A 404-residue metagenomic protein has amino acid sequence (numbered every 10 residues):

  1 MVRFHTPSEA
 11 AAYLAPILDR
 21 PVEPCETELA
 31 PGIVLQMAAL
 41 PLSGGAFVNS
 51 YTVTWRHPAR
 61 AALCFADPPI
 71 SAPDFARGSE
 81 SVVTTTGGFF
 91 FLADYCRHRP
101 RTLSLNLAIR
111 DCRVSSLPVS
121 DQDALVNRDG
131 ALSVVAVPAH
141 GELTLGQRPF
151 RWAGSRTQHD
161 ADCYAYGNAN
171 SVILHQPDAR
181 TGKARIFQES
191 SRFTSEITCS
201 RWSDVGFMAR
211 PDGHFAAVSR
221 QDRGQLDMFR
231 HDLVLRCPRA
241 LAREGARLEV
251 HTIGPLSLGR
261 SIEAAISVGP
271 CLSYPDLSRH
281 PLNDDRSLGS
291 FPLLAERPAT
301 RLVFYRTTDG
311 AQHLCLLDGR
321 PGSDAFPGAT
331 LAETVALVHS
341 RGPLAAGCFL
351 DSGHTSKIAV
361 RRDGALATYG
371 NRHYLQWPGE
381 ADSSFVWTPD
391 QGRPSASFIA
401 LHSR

Functional and structural regions predicted by a protein language model:
M1-R404: Gly/Ser/Thr/Pro-rich low-complexity, intrinsically disordered segments
